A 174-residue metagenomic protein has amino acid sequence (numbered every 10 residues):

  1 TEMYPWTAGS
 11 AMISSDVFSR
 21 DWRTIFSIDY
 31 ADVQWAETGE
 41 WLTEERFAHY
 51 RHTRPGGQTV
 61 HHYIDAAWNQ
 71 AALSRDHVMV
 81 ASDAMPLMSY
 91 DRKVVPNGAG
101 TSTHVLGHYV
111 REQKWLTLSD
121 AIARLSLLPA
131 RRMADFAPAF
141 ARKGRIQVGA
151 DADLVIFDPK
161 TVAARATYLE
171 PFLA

Functional and structural regions predicted by a protein language model:
T1-W115: Active-site neighborhoods of metal-dependent hydrolases
T7, P86, A137, V162-A163: Surface-exposed, flexible loop/turn segments at secondary-structure boundaries
A8-S10, A150, F172: Solvent-exposed, flexible loop/coil residues
D16-F18, W22, N97, M133-D135 (+2 more regions): General N-terminal targeting signals
T53-Q58, L127-R131, V155-A164: Short linear motifs at secondary-structure transitions and domain/linker junctions
Q70-H77, S82-M85, L154-A174: C-terminal cap of metal-dependent C-N hydrolases
A84-F157, L169-E170: Extended hydrophobic/aromatic segments used for targeting, binding, or gating
